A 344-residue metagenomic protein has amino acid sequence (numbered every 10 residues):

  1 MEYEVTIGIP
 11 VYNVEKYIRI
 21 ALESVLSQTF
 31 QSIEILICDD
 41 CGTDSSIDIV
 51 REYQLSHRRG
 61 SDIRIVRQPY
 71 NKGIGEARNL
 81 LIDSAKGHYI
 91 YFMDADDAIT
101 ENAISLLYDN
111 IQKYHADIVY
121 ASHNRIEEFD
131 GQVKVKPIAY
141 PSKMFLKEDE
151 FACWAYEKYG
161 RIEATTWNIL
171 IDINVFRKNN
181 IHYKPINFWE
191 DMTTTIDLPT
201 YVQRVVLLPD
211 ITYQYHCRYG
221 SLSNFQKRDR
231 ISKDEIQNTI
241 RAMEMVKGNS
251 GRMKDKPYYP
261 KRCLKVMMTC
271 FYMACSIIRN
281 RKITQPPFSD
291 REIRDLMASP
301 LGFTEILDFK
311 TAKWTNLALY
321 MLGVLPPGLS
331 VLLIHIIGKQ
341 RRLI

Functional and structural regions predicted by a protein language model:
M1-L26: N-proximal low-complexity "stem/linker" segments adjacent to membrane-targeting elements
S24, D39-I49, Y70: A conserved acidic beta->alpha catalytic loop
I33-C41, R64-Q68, A95: Short beta-strand/loop segment that forms part of the nucleotide-sugar
I65-A85, L106: Glycine-rich, basic loop-to-helix element that forms the pyrophosphate-binding segment of sugar-nucleotide handling
I90: Short aromatic/hydrophobic "clamp" motif used to bind/position activated sugar donors
A98-V206, H216-I231: Donor-binding/catalytic cores of nucleotide-activated saccharide and glycerol-phosphate transferases/polymerases
T212-Y219, F225-K254, M273-L301: Catalytic core of nucleotide-sugar-dependent glycosyltransferases
I278-I344: Membrane-interface aromatic/basic loop that binds lipid-linked glycans or pyrophosphate carriers, typified by
